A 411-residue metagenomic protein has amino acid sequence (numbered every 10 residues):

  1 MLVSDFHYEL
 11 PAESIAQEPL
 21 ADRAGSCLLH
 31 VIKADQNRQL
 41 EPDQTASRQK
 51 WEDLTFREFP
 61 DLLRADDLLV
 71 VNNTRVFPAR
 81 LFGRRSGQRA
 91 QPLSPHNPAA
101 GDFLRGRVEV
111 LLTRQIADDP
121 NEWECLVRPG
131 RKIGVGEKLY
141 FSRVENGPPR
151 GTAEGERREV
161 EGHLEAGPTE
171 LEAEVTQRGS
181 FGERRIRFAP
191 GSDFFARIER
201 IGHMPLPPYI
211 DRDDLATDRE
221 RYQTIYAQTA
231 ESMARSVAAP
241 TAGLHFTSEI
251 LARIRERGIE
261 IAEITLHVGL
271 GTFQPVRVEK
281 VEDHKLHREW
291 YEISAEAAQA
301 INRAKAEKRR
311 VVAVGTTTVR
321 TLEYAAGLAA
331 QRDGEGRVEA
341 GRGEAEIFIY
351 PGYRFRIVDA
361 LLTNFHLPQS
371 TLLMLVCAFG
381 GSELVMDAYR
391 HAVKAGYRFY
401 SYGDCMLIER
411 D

Functional and structural regions predicted by a protein language model:
M1-G151, G155-D411: Surface-exposed, charge/polar-rich loops and edge strands
